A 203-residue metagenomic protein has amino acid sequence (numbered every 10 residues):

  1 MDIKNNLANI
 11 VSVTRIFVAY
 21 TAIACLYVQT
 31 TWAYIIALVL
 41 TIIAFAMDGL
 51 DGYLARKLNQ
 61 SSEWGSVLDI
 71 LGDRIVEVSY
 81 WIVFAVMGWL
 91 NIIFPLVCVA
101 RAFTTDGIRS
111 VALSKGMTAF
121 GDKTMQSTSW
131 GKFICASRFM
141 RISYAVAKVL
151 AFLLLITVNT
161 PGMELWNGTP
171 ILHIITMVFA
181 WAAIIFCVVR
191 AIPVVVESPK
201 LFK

Functional and structural regions predicted by a protein language model:
D2-S12, I16-A19, I23, L38-V39 (+1 more regions): A feature for the membrane-embedded catalytic helix bundles of lipid/isoprenoid biosynthetic enzymes
A22-W32: Short, hydrophobic transmembrane alpha-helix segments
F45-A46, V196: A generic "structured core" feature
D48, D69: Conserved G/P- and acidic residue-centered "switch" motifs that form tight phosphate/ATP-binding loops in soluble
